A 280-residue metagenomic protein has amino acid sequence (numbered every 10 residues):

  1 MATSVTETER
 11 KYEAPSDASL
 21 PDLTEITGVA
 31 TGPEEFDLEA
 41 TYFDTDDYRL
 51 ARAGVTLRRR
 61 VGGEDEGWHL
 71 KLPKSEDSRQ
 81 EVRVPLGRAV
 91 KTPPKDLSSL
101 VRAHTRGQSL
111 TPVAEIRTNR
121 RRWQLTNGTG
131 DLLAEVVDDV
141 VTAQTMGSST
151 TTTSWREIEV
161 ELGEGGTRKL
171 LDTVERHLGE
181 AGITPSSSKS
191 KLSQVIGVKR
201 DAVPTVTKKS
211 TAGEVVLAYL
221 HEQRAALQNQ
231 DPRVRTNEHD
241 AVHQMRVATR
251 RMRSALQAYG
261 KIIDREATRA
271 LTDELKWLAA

Functional and structural regions predicted by a protein language model:
M1-A280: Function-determining surface determinants
